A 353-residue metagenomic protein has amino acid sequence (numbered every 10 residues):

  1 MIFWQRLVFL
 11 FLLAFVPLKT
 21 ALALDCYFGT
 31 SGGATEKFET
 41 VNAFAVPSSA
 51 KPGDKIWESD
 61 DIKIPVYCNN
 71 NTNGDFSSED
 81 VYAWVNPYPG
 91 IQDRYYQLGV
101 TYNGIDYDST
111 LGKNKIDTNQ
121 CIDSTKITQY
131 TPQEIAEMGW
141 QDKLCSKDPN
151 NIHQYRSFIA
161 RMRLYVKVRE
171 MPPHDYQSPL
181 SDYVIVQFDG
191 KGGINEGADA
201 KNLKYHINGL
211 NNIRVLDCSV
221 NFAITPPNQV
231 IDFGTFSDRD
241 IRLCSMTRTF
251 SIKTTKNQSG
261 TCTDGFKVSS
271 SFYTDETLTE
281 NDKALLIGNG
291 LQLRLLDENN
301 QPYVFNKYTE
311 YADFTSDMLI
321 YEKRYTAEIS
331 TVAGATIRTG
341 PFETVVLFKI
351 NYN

Functional and structural regions predicted by a protein language model:
M1-V8: Bacterial N-terminal signal peptides that target proteins for export
V8-P17: Bacterial N-terminal signal peptides
L22-N353: Mature extracellular/passenger domains of Gram-negative fimbrial/pilin and adhesin proteins
